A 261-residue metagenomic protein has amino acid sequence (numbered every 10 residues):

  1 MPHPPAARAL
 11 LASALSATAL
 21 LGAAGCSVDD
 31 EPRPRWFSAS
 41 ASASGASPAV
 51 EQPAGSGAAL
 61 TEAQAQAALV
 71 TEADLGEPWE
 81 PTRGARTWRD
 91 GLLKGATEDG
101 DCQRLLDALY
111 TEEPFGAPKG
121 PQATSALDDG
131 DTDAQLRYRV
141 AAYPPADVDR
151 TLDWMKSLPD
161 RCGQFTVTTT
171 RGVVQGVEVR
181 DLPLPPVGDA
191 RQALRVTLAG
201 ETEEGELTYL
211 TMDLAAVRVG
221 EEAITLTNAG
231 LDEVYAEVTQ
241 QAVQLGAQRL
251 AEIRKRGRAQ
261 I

Functional and structural regions predicted by a protein language model:
M1-A14: Bacterial N-terminal signal peptides that target proteins for export
L10, L20-A67, T97, K255-I261: N-terminal low-complexity, Pro/Thr-rich disordered segments that flank secretion/membrane-targeting signals
V50-G91: Post-signal-peptide N-terminal segment of Sec-exported extracytoplasmic proteins
A59, L69, D149, E233-E237: Soluble non-cytosolic domains of exported or imported proteins
E72-W79, R83, M155, P159-T166 (+2 more regions): Sec/Tat-exported extracytoplasmic proteins
P81-E206: A small/polar (G/S/T-enriched), proline-flanked helix-loop surface module common in exported/cell-envelope proteins
E178-Q244: A short, solvent-exposed beta-edge/loop patch
